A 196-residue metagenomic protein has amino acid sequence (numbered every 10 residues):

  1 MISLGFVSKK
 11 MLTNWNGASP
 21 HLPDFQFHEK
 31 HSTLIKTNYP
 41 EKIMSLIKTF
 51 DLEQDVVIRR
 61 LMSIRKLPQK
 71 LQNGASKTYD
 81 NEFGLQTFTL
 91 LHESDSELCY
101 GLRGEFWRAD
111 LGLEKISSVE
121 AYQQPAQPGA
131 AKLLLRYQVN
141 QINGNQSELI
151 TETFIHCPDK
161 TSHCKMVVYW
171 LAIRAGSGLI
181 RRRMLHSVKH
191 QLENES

Functional and structural regions predicted by a protein language model:
I2-D95: Hydrophobic ligand-binding cavity/cleft-lining segments
Q26, F50, Q54, L98-E105 (+6 more regions): Glycine-rich, low-complexity intrinsically disordered segments
Q26-L34, E97, K132-L134, Q146-I150: Intrinsic-disorder/low-complexity, polar/charged segments enriched in Ser/Thr/Lys/Arg/Asp/Glu/Gln
N38, K42, L134, L179 (+1 more regions): Short, well-structured alpha-helical interface segments that form or flank functional binding sites
I47-K48, L102-G104, T151-I155: Short, hydrophobic/aromatic-enriched beta-strand segments in well-ordered soluble domains
T87-G144: Hydrophobic-ligand binding "helix-grip"
E120-A175, V188: Beta-strand/loop substructures that line and gate deep hydrophobic ligand-binding cavities in soluble
A175-G178, M184-S196: Compositionally biased, intrinsically disordered linkers/stalks adjacent to structured regions
